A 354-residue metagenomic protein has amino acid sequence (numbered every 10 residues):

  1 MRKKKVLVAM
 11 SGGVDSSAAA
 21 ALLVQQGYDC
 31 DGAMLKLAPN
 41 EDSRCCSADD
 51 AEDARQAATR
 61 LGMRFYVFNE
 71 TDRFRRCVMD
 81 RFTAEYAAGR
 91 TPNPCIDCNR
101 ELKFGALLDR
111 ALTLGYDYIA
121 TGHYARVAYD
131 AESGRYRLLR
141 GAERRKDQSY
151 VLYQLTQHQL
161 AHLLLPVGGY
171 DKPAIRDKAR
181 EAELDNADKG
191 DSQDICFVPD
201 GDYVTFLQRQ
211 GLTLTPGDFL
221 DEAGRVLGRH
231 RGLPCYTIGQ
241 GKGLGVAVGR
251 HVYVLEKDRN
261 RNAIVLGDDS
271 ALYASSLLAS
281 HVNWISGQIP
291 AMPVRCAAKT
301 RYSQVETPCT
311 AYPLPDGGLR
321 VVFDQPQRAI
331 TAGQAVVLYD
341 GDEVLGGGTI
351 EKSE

Functional and structural regions predicted by a protein language model:
M1-Y153, L164, P173, V254: ATP-dependent adenylation/nucleotidyltransferase module used to activate substrates
A120-V127, A131-E354: AMP-forming adenylation/ATP pyrophosphatase catalytic core
